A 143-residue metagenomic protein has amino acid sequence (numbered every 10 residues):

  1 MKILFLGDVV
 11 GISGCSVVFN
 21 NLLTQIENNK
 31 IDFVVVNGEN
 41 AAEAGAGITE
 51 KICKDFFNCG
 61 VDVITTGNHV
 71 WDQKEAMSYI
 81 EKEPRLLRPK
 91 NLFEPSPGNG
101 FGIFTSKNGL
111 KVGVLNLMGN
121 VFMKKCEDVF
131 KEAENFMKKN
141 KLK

Functional and structural regions predicted by a protein language model:
M1-K143: Acidic, metal/ion-coordinating pockets
